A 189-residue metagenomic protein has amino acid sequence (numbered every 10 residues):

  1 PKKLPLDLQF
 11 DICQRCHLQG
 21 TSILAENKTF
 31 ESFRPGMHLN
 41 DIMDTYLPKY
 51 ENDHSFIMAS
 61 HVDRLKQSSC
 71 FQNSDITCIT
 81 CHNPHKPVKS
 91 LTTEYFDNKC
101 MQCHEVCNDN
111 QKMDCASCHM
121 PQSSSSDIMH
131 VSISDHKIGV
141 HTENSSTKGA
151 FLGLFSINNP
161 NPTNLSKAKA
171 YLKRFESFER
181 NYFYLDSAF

Functional and structural regions predicted by a protein language model:
P1-D186: Primarily the internal scaffold of c-type cytochrome electron-transfer domains, especially repeated/multiheme c-type
